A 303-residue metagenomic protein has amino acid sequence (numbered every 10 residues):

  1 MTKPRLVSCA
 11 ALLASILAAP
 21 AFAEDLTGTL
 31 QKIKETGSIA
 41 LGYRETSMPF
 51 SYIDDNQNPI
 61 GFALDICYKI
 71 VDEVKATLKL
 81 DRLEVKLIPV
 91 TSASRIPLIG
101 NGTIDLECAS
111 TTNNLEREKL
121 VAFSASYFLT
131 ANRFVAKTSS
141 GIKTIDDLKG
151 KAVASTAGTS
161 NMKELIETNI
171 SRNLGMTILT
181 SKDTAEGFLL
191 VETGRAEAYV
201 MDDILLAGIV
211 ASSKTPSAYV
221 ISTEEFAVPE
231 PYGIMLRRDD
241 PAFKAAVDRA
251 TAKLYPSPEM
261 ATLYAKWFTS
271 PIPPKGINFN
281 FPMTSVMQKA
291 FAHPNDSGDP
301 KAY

Functional and structural regions predicted by a protein language model:
A19-A23: Sec/Tat signal peptide C-region and signal peptidase I cleavage site
E24, D65-E73, D146, K151-A152 (+3 more regions): Extended ligand-binding regions for polar small-molecule ligands
E24-L106: Extracytoplasmic small-molecule ligand-binding "clamshell" domains of the periplasmic binding protein/Venus flytrap
A40, E45-P49, P59-A76, T112 (+2 more regions): Bilobed "Venus flytrap"/periplasmic-binding protein-like clamshell domains and structurally analogous long
Y43-S47, I88-A93, G102-N114, T138 (+5 more regions): Beta->alpha turn/N-cap motifs
E45, F128-S139, A211-T251, S270-Y303: Periplasmic-binding protein-like
Y68, L80-D147, Q288-K301: Acidic, polar ligand-binding/catalytic clefts
S94, C108-K119, K163-N169, L189-T193 (+2 more regions): A ligand-binding cleft/hinge motif common to bilobed small-molecule-binding domains
